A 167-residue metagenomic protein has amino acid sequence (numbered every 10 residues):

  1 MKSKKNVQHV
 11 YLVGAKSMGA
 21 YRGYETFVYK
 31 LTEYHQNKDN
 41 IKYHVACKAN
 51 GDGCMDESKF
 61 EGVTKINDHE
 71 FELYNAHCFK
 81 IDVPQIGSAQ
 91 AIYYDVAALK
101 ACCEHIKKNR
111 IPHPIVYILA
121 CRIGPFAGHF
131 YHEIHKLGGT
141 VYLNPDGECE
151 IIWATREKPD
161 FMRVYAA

Functional and structural regions predicted by a protein language model:
K5-Y11: Extreme N-terminal starter segment of soluble prokaryotic enzymes
V7, I111-P114: Local beta-strand N-terminus motif with an aromatic residue
L12-Y21, Y34-A89: N-terminal strand-loop element at the rim of the active site of nucleotide-sugar-dependent glycosyltransferases
G23-E25, M55-E61, Q90-I92, G128-F130 (+1 more regions): Short aromatic-enriched loop/helix-cap "lid" or pocket-rim segments at secondary-structure transitions that line
Y24-E33, Y93-L99: Short amphipathic alpha-helical segment that frequently serves as the phosphate-/nucleotide-binding helix
K38-H44, I111-P112, G138-G139: A generic structural motif
Q90-A101, H113-E150: An aromatic- and histidine-rich active-site surface loop
K136-T140, E150-A167: Nucleotide-sugar donor phosphate/pyrophosphate-binding loop at the beta->alpha transition of glycosyltransferases
